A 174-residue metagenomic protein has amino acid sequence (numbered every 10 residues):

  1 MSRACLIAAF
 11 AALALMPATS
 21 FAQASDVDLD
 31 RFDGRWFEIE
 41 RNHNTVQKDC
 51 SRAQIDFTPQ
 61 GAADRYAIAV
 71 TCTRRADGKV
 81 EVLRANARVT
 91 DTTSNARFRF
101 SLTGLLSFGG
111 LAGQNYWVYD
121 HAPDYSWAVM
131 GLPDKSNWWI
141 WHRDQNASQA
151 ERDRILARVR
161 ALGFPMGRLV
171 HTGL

Functional and structural regions predicted by a protein language model:
M1-A8: Bacterial N-terminal signal peptides that target proteins for export
A8-P17: Bacterial N-terminal signal peptides
T19-L174: A beta-rich soluble binding module of mature secreted/lumenal proteins
